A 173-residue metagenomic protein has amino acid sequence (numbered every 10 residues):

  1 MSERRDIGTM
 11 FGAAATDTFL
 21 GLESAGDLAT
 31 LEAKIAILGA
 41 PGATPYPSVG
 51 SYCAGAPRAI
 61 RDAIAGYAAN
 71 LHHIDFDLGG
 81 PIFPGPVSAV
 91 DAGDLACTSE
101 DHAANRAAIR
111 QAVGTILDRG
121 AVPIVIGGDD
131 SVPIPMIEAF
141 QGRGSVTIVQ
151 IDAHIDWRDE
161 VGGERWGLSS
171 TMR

Functional and structural regions predicted by a protein language model:
S2-R173: Conserved alpha-helical scaffold segments that buttress catalytic/binding sites
